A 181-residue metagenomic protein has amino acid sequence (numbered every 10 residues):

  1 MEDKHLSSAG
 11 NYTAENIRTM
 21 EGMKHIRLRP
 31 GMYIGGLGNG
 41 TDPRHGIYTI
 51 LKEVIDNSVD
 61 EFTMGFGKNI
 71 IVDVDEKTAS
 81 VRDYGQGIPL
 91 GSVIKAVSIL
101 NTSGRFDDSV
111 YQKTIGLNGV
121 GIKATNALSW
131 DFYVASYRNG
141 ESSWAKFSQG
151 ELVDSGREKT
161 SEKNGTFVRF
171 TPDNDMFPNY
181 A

Functional and structural regions predicted by a protein language model:
E2-N16, K77-S92, R105-A181: GHKL-type ATPase core
G22-M23: Alpha-helix capping/hinge segments and adjacent helical runs
I26, N57, A96, T125 (+1 more regions): Residue-level signature of catalytic and energy-coupling elements of molecular machines, predominantly ATP/GTP-dependent
Y33-G38, V110-Q112: Short, conserved non-catalytic motifs in the polymerase core
T41-I70, G121-L128: Conserved ATP-binding N-box helix of the HATPase_c
D56-F106: Conserved beta-strand-loop-beta-strand hairpin that lines the nucleotide-binding pocket of ATP/GTP-utilizing enzymes
